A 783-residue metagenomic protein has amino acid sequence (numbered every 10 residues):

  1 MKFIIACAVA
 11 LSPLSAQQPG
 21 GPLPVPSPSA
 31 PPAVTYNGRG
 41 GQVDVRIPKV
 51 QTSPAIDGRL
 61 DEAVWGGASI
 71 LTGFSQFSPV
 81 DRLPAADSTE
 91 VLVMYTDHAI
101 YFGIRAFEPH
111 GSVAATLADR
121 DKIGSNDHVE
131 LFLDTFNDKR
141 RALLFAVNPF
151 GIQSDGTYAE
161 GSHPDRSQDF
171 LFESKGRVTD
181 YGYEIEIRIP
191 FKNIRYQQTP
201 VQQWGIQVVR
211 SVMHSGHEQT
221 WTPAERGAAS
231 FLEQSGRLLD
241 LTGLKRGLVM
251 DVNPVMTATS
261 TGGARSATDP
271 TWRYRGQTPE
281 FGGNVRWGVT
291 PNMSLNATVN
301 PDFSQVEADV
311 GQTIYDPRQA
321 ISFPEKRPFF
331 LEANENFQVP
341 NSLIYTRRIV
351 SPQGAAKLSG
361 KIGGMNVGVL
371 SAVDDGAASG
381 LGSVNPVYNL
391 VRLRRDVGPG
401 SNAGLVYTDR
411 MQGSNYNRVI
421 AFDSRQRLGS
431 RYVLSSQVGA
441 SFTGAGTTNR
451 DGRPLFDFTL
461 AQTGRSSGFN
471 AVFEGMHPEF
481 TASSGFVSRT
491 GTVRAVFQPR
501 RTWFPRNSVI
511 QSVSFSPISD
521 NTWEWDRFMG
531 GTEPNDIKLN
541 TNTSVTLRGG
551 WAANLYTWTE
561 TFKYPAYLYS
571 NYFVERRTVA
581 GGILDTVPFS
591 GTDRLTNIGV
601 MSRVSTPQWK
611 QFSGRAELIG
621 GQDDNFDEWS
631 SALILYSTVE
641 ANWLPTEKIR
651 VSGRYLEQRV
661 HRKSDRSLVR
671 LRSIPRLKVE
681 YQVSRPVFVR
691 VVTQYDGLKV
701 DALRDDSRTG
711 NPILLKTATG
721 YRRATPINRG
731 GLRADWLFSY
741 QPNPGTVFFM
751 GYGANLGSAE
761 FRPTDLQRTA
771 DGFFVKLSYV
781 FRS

Functional and structural regions predicted by a protein language model:
K2-P13: Bacterial N-terminal signal peptides
I4, Q198, G288-L295, I362-M365 (+9 more regions): Secondary-structure transition into beta-strands, especially the periplasmic turns and strand N-termini that construct
A16-D396, N402-G404, S414, L777: Structural preference for beta-rich elements and adjacent junctions enriched in aromatics
K49, P84, Y95, G124 (+15 more regions): Surface-exposed coil/turn segments at beta-strand junctions on protein surfaces, enriched
Y101-G103, E184-R188, N253, S294-T298 (+14 more regions): Structured core elements
R246-L295, Y388-T443, S512-I518, K610-I619 (+2 more regions): Surface-exposed extracellular loop regions of Gram-negative outer-membrane beta-barrel proteins
W272-R273, P317, T346-I349, S379-V384 (+8 more regions): Alpha-helix capping and helix-loop boundary segments enriched in small/acidic/polar residues
S351, A440-G444, T448-S783: Exposed, low-structure sequence patches enriched in small/polar residues
